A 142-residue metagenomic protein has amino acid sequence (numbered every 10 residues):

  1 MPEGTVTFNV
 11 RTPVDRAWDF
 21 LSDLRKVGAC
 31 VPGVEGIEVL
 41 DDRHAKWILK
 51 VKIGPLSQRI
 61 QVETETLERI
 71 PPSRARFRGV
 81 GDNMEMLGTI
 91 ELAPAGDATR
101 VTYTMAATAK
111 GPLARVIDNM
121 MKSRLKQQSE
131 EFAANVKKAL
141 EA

Functional and structural regions predicted by a protein language model:
M1-H44: Hydrophobic ligand-binding cavity/cleft-lining segments
T5, R59-E63, M84-T89: Short, surface-exposed coil-to-beta transition loops
V10-V14, L49-P55, E68-I70, G81-M84 (+2 more regions): Beta-strand elements of well-folded, non-transmembrane domains
A17, L21, V27, A45-W47 (+4 more regions): Hydrophobic pocket/interface hotspot
G33, E63-E65, E91: Residues located in well-ordered beta-strands
E38-G81, N135-A139: Glycine-rich portal/gate segments that line the openings of hydrophobic small-molecule binding cavities
R78-Q127: Beta-strand/loop substructures that line and gate deep hydrophobic ligand-binding cavities in soluble
M121, L125-E141: Short amphipathic alpha-helical signal-transduction/dimerization elements
